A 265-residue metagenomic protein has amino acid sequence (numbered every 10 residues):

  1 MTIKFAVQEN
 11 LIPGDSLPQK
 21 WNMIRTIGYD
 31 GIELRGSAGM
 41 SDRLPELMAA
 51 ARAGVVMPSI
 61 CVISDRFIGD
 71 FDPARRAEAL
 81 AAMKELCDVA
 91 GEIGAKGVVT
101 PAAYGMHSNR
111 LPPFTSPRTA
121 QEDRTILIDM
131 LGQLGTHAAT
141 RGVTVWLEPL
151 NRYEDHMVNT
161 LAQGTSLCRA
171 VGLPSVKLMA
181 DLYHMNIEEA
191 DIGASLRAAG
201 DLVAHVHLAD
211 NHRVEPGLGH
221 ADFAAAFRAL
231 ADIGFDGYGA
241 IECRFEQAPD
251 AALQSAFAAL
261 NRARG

Functional and structural regions predicted by a protein language model:
M1-G28, G94-K96, V158-A180, H184-G265: Histidine-acidic metal/acid-base catalytic patches
M1-K96, Q121-E122, I128, E246 (+1 more regions): N-terminal pre-domain/capping segments
L11-P13, G36-A38, I63-R66, Y104-M106 (+4 more regions): Active-site-proximal loop/turn and secondary-structure-junction residues that shape catalytic pockets, frequently
E33, S59-C61, V99, W146 (+2 more regions): Conserved beta-strand positions in the central sheet of alpha/beta enzyme cores
D42, S108, D155, P216 (+1 more regions): Glycine/Thr-rich phosphate-binding loops of Rossmann-like dinucleotide-binding domains
R43-G54, M130-A138, S195-A198, A225-L230: Catalytic-core regions built around general acid/base machinery
R52, R75-K177: Active-site acidic/histidine proton-transfer and metal-coordination neighborhood in alpha/beta enzyme cores
F67-F71, T115-T119, P149, L208-N211 (+1 more regions): Short amphipathic alpha-helical segments at helix-loop
